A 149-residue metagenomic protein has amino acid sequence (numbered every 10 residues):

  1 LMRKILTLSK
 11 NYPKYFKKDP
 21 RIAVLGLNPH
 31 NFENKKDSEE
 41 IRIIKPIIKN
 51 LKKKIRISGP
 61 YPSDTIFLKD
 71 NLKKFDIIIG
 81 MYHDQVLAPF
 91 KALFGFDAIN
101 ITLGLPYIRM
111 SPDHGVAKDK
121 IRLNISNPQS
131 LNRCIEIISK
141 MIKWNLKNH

Functional and structural regions predicted by a protein language model:
L1-P60: Glycine-rich phosphate/diphosphate-binding loop of Rossmann-like nucleotide-binding domains
I47-H149: Glycine-rich phosphate/nucleotide-binding loop
